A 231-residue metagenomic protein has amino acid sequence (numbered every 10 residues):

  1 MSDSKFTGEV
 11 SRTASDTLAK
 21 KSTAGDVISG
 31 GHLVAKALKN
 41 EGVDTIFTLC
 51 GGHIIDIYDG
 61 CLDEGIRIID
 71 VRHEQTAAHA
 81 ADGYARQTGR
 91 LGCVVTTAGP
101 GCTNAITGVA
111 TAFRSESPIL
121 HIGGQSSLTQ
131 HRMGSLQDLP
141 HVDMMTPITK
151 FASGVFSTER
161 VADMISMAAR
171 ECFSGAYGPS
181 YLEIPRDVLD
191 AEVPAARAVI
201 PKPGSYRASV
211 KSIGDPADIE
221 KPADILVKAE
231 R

Functional and structural regions predicted by a protein language model:
S2-R231: N-terminal alpha/beta PP-like core and its mobile active-site loop of ThDP/TPP-dependent enzymes
